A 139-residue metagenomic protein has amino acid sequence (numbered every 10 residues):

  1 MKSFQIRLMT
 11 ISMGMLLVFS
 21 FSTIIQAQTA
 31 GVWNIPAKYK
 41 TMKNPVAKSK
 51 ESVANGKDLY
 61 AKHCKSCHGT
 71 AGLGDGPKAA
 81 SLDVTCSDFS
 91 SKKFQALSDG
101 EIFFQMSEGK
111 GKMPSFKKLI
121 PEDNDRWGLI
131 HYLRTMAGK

Functional and structural regions predicted by a protein language model:
M1-I6: N-terminal secretory signal peptides that target proteins for export/translocation
I11-S20: Bacterial N-terminal signal peptides
F21-A27: Sec/Tat signal peptide C-region and signal peptidase I cleavage site
T29-L59: Electrostatic cytochrome c docking/interface patches
S49-L73, A79, E108: Sequence/structural segment immediately N-terminal to covalent heme-attachment motifs in c-type and related
A54-A61, A96-G100, P121, G138-K139: Sequence context surrounding c-type heme c attachment/ligation sites in exported
C86-G100, F116-R126: Electron-transfer interface patches adjacent to heme c in soluble/periplasmic c-type cytochromes and di-/multiheme
Q105-K112, K118-K139: C-terminal capping alpha-helices of c-type cytochrome domains
